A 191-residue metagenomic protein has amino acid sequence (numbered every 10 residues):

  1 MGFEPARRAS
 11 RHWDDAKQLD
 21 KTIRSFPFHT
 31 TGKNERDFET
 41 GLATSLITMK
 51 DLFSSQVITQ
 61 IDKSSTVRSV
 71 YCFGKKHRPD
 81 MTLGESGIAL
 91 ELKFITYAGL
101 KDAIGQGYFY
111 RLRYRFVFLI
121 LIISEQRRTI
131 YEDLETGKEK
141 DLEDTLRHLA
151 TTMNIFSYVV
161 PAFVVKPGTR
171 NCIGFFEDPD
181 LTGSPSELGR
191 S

Functional and structural regions predicted by a protein language model:
M1-D51: Interdomain/boundary linker segments immediately adjacent to catalytic/signaling cores
M1-W13, F73, D144-S191: Non-catalytic C-terminal interaction segments of nucleic acid-processing enzymes
F28-A43, L52-S86, Y97-K101, V165-I173 (+1 more regions): Active-site metal-binding core of divalent-cation-utilizing nuclease and nuclease-like domains
L42-S54, T145-M153: Hydrophobic, Leu/Ile/Phe/Ala-enriched alpha-helical segments that form helix-helix packing faces
T82, F109-R111: Short, charge-rich binding segments
I88-L90: Structural motif
F94, Q106: Catalytic toxin/effector domains delivered as secreted proteins or via bacterial secretion systems
T96-K101, R111-T169: Nucleic-acid nuclease catalytic cores
